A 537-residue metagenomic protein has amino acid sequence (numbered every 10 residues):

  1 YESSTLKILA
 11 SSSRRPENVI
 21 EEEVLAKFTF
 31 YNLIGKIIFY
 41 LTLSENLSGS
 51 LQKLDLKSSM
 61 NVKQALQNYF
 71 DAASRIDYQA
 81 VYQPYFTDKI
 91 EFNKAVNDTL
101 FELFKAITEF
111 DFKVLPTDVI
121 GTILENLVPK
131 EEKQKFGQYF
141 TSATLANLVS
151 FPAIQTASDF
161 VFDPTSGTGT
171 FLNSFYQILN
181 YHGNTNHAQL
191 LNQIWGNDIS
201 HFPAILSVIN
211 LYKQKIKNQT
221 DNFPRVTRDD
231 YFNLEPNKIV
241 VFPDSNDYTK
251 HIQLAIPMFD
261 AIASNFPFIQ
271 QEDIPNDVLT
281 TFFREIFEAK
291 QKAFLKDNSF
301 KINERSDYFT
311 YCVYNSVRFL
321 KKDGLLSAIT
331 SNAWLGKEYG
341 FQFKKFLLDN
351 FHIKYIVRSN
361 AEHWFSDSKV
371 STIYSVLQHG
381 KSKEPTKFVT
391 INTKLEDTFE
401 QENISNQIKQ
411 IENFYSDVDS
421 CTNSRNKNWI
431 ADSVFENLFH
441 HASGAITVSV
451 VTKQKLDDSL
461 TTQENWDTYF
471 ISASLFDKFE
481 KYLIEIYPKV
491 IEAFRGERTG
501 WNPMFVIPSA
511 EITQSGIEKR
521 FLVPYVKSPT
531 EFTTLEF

Functional and structural regions predicted by a protein language model:
Y1-F92, Q138-A255, Y355-A361, T390-Y415 (+1 more regions): Charged, often flexible domain-edge or linker segments that flank or initiate folded functional domains
Y1-R15, P116-E131, N184, V278-A293 (+1 more regions): Active-site-adjacent bridging/hinge elements
R14-I34, V114-L115, N303-R305, E511-R520: Structural motif
I34-L43, F104, V208, V313 (+3 more regions): Short, amphipathic alpha-helical segments that act as regulatory/interfacial helices in nucleotide-processing proteins
Y69-P129: Non-catalytic substrate-recognition/targeting regions of SAM-dependent transferases
L124-T144: Class I SAM-dependent transferase core
T144-L145, N173, A204, Y212 (+3 more regions): Signature of N6-adenine DNA methyltransferases within the class I
E492-F537: C-terminal target-recognition/interaction regions appended to catalytic cores
